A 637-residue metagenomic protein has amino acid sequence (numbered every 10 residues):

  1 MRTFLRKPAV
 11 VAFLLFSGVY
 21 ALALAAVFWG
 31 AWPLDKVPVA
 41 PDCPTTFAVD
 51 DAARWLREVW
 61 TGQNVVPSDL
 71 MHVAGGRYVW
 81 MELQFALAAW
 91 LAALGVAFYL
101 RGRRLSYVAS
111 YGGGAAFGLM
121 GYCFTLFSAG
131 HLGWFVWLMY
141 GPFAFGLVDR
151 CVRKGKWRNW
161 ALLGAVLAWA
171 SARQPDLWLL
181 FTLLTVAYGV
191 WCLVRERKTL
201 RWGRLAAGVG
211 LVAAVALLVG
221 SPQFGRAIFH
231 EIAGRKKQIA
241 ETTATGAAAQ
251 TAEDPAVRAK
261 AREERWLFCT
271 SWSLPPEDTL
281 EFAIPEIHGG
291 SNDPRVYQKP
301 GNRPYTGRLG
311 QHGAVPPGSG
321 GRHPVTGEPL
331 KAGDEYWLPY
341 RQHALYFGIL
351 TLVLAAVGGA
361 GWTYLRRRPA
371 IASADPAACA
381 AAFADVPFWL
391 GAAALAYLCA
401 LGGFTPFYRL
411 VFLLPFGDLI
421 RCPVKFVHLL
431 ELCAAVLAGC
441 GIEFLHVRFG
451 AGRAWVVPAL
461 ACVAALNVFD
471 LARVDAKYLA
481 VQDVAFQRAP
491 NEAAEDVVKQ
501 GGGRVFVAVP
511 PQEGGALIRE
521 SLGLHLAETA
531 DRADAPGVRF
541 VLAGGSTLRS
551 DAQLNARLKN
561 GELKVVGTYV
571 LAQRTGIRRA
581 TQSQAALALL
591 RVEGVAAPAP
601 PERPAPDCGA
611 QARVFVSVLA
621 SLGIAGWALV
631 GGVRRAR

Functional and structural regions predicted by a protein language model:
M1-V27, A207-G208, A213-A214, A360 (+3 more regions): Start-transfer (signal-anchor) and selected internal transmembrane alpha helices of multi-pass inner/ER membrane
K7-P8, E196-A207, P304-G321, L354-P406 (+1 more regions): Membrane-interface helix-loop-helix junctions at transmembrane boundaries of multi-pass membrane enzymes, predominantly
Y20-A93, A115-L138, E264-F347, L401-R409 (+2 more regions): Membrane-interface coil-to-helix junctions
Y20-L22, W90-R103, V108-R195, G208-A227 (+1 more regions): Membrane-embedded helix bundles of polyisoprenyl
D42-F47, L126-F135, A332-L345, D375-F383 (+4 more regions): Membrane-helix boundary/interfacial segments in multi-pass membrane proteins
Q84-F98, R341-R367, P387, P606-R634: Selective detector of the "anchor" transmembrane alpha-helix that sits immediately C-terminal
V186, V209-A214, D375-A377, V436 (+1 more regions): Signature aromatic-anchored transmembrane alpha helix within multi-pass, membrane-resident enzymes that catalyze glycan
K236-K260, F268, S273, P294 (+1 more regions): Extracytoplasmic
